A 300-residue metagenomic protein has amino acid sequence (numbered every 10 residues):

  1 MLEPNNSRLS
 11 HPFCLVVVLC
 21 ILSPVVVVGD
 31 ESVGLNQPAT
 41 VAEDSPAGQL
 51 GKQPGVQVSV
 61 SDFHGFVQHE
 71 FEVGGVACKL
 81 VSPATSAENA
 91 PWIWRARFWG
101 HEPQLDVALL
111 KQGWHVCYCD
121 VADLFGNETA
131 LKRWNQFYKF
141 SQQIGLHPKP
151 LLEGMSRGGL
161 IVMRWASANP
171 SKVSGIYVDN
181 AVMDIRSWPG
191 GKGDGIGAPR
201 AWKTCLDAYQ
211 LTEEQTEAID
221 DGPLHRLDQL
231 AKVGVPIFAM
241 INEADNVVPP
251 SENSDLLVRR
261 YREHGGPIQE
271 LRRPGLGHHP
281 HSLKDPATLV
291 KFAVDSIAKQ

Functional and structural regions predicted by a protein language model:
D44-T85: N-terminal cap/lid segment of alpha/beta-hydrolase-fold proteins
H101-C117: Short amphipathic alpha-helix adjacent to the substrate-entry channel of hydrolases
F125-G145: Alpha/beta-hydrolase active-site loop
G145-S156: Alpha/beta-hydrolase fold nucleophile elbow
G154-R164: Glycine-rich nucleophile elbow surrounding the catalytic serine of serine-hydrolase chemistry
R164-E213: Hydrolase active-site cap/lid region
A198, W202-N253, R259: The feature captures the conserved acid-bearing segment of alpha/beta-hydrolase catalytic domains
E252-Q300: C-terminal catalytic histidine-bearing segment of alpha/beta-hydrolase fold enzymes
